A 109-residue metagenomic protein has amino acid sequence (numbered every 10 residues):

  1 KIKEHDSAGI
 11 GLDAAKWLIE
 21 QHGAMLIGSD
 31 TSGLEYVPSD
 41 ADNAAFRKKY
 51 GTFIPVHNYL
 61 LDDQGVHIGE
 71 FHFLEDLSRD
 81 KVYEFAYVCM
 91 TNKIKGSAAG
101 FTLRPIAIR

Functional and structural regions predicted by a protein language model:
K1-R109: Active-/binding-site microenvironments in catalytic and ligand-binding cores
